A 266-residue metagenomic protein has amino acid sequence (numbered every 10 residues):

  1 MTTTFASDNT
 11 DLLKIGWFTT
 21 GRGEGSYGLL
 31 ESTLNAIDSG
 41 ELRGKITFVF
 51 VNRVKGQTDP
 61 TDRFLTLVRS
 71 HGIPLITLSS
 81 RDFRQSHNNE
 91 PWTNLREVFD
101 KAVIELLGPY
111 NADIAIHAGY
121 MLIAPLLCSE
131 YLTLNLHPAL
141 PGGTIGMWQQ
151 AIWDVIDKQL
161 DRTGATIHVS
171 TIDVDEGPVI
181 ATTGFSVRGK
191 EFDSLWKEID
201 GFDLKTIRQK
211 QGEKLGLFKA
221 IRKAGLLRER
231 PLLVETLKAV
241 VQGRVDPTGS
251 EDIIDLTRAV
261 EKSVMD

Functional and structural regions predicted by a protein language model:
M1-D266: One-carbon transfer enzymes
